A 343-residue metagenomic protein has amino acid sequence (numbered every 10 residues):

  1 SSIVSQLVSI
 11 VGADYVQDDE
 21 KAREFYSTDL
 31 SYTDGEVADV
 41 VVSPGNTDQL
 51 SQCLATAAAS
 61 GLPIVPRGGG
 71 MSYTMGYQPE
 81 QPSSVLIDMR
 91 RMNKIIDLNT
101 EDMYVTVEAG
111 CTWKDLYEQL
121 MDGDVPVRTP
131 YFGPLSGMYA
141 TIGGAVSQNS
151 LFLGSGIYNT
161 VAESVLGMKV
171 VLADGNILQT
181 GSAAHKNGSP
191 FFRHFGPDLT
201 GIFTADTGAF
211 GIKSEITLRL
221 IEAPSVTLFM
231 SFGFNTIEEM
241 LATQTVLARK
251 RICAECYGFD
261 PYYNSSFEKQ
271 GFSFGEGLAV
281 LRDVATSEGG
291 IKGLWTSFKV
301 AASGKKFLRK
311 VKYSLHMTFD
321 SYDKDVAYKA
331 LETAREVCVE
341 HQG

Functional and structural regions predicted by a protein language model:
S1-A55, S72-M103, E268-Q270: N-terminal flexible segment immediately upstream of the FAD-binding catalytic core in FAD-dependent oxidoreductases
E20, P66-G70, M89, A109 (+1 more regions): Glycine-rich, histidine-containing beta strand-loop boundary motifs that form or position
K21-Y26, L241-G343: C-terminal substrate-recognition/cap domain of FAD-linked oxidoreductases
S27-T33, N93-L98, I216-P224, A301-V311: Short, flexible, solvent-exposed loop/turn segments with mixed acidic/basic and small polar residues
D34-V40, M230, V311-S321: Short, hydrophobic beta-strand segments
I95-L98, E108-I252, C256-G258: FAD-binding subdomain of flavoenzyme oxidoreductases
